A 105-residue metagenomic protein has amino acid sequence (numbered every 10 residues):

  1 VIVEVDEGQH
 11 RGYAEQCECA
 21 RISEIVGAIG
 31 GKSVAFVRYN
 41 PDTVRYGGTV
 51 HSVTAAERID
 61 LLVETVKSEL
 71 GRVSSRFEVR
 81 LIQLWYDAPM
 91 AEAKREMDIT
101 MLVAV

Functional and structural regions predicted by a protein language model:
V1-A20, P41-R45: Short beta-strand-loop-alpha-helix junction that forms the active-site gateway of nucleic-acid-processing nucleases
Q16-C19, S23, A56, D60: Short, well-ordered alpha-helical segments
C19-S33: Conserved short loop/helix modules at catalytic or binding sites in compact beta-alpha or helix-hairpin-helix contexts
G30-V105: Basic, glycine-rich
